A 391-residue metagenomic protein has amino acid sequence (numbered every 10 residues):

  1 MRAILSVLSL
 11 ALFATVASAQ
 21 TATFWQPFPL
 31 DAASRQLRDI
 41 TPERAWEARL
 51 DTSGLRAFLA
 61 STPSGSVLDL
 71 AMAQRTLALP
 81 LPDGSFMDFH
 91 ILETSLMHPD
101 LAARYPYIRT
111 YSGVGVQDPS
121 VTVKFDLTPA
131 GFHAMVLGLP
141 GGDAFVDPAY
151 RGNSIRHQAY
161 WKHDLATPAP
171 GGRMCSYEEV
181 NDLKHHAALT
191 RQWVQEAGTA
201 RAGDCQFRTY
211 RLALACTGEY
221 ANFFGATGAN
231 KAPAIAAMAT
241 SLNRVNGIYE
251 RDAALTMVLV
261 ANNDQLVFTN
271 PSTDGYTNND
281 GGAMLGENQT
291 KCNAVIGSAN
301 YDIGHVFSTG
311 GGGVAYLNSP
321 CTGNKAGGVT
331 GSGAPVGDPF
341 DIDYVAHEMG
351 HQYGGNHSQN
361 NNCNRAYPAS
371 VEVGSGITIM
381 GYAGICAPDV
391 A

Functional and structural regions predicted by a protein language model:
M1-I4: Positively charged n-region of N-terminal signal peptides that target proteins for export
A14-A17: N-terminal signal peptide c-region/cleavage motif recognized by signal peptidases
A19-R151: N-terminal prosegments of processed precursors
Q20-E47, G152-P320: Fold-level signature of zinc-dependent metallopeptidase catalytic domains
G113, L212, V245-N246, H305 (+2 more regions): Conserved structural-core and active-site-/substrate-pathway-adjacent residues in large, well-folded domains of enzymes
V114-V116, T128, L137-L139, A149 (+8 more regions): Active-site-proximal beta-strand/loop segments in catalytic clefts of secreted hydrolases
V260-A283, T322-A391: The catalytic-center signature of Zn2+-dependent metalloproteases
